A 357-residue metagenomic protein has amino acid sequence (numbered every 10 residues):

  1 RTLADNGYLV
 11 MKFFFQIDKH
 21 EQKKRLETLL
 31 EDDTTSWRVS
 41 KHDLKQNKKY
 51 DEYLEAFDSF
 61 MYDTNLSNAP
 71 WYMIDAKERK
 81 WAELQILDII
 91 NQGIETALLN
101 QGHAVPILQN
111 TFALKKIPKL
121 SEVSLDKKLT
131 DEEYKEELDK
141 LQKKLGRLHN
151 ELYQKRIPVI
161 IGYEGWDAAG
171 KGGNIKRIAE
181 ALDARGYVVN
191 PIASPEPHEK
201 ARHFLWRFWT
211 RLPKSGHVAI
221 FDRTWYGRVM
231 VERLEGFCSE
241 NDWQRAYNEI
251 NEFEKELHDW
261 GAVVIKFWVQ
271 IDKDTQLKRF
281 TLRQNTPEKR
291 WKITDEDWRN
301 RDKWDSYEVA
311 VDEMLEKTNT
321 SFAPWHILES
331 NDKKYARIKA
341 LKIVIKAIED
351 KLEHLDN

Functional and structural regions predicted by a protein language model:
R1-N357: Glycine-rich phosphate-binding loop of ATP-dependent small-molecule kinases
